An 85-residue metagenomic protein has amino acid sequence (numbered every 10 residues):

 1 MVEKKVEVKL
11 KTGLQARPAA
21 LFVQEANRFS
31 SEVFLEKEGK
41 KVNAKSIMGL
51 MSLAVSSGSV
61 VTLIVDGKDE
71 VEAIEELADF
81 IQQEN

Functional and structural regions predicted by a protein language model:
M1-K5, V60-T62: Intrinsic-disorder/low-complexity, polar/charged segments enriched in Ser/Thr/Lys/Arg/Asp/Glu/Gln
V6, L10, L14, D66-D69 (+1 more regions): N-terminal amphipathic alpha-helix initiation
E7-M48, S52-S57: Compact, glycine-rich, soluble single-domain proteins
S52-N85: C-terminal structural segments of small proteins and small subunits
